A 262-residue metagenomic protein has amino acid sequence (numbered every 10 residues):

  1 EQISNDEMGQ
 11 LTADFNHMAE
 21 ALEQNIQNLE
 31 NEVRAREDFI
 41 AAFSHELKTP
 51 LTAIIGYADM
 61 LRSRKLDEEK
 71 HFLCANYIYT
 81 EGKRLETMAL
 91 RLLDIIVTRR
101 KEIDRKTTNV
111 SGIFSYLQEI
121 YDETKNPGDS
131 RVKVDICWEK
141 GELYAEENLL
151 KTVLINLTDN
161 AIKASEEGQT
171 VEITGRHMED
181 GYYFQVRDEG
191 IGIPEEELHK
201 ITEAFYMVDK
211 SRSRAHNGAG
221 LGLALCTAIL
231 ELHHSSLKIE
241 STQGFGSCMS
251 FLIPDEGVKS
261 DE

Functional and structural regions predicted by a protein language model:
E1-I40, I55-R62, V97, A204 (+5 more regions): Membrane-proximal HAMP signal-relay module
I3, K106, R131-E142: Conserved catalytic submotifs in the C-terminal HATPase_c
N5, G9, D104-E119: A conserved beta-strand-to-alpha-helix junction within the catalytic ATP-binding
T80-L85: Short alpha-helical segment of the dimerization/phosphotransfer core of two-component systems
R99-R105, E142-A145: Conserved micro-motifs of the catalytic ATP-binding
K101, T124-V134: Short conserved segments within the C-terminal catalytic ATPase subdomain
A161-I162: Short helix-loop "hinge" at the ATP-lid/N-box region of the Bergerat-fold HATPase_c
I193-M207: Short conserved segment of the HATPase_c
